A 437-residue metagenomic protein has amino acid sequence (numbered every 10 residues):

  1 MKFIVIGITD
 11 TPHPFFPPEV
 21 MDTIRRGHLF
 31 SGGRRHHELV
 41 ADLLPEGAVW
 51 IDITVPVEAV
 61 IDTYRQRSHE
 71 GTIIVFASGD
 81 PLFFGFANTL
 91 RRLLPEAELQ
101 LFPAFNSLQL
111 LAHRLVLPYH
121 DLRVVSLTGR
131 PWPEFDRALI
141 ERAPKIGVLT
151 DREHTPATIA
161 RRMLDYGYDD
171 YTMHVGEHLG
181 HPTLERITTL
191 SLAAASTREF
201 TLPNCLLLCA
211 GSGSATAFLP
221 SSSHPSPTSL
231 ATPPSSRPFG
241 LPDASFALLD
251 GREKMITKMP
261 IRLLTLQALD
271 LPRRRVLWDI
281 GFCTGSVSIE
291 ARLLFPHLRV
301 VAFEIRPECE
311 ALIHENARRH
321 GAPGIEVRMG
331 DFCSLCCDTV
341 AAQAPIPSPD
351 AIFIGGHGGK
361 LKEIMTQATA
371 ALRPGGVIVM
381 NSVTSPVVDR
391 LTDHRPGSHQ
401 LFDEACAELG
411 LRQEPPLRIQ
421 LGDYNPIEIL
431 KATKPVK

Functional and structural regions predicted by a protein language model:
M1-Q100, Q109, H297, E304-R306 (+1 more regions): Class I S-adenosyl-L-methionine
K2-V5, P17-E19, T72-I73, A143-E253: A contiguous loop/helix-start segment that scaffolds small-molecule binding in enzyme catalytic cores
F3, P12, G79-A143, C333 (+2 more regions): Class I SAM-dependent methyltransferase SAM-binding "motif I" and its flanking Rossmann-like core
R274-C283: Conserved class I S-adenosyl-L-methionine
T284-P296: Conserved SAM-binding loop of SAM-dependent methyltransferases across substrates and taxa, primarily the Class I
F295, L372-P374: Helix-to-beta-strand junctions that scaffold the AdoMet/dcAdoMet cofactor pocket in Class I SAM-dependent enzymes
F303-F353: S-adenosyl-L-methionine
G375-V383, V387: Conserved beta-strand signature within the Rossmann-like core of class I S-adenosyl-L-methionine
